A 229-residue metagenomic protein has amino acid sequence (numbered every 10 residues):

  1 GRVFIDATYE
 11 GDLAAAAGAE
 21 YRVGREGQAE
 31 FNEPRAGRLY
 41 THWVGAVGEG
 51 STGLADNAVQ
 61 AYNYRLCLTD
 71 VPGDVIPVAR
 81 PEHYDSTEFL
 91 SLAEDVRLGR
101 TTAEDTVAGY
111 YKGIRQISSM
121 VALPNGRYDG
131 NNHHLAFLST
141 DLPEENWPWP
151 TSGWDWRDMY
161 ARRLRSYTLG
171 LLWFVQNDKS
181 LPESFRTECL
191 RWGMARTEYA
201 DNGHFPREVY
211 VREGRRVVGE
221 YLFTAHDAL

Functional and structural regions predicted by a protein language model:
G1-V3, A7-L229: Flavin (FAD/FMN)-binding glycine-rich loop and adjacent Rossmann-like elements that form
